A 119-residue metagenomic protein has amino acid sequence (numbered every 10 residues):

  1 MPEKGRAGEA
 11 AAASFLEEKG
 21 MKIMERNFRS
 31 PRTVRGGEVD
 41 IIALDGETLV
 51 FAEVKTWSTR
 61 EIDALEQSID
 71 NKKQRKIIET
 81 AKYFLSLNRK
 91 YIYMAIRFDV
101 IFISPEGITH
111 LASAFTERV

Functional and structural regions predicted by a protein language model:
M1, G5, E9, R35 (+1 more regions): Short, conserved glycine- and acidic-residue-centered signature motifs in active-site or ligand-binding loops
M1-F28: Acidic-basic catalytic patches of nuclease active cores, encompassing PD-(D/E)XK and other metal-cofactor nuclease
K22-L49: Active-site metal-binding core of divalent-cation-utilizing nuclease and nuclease-like domains
N27, D40-I42, K55-W57, I101 (+1 more regions): Anionic group-transfer/hydrolysis microenvironments
P31, T56-E106: Catalytic cores of nucleic-acid endonucleases
V39-R60, I77: Conserved catalytic cores of phosphodiester-cleaving nucleases, focusing on short active-site segments
T48-V50, D99, T109: Protein kinase-like catalytic core scaffold
I103-V119: Short, low-complexity, polybasic intrinsically disordered segments
